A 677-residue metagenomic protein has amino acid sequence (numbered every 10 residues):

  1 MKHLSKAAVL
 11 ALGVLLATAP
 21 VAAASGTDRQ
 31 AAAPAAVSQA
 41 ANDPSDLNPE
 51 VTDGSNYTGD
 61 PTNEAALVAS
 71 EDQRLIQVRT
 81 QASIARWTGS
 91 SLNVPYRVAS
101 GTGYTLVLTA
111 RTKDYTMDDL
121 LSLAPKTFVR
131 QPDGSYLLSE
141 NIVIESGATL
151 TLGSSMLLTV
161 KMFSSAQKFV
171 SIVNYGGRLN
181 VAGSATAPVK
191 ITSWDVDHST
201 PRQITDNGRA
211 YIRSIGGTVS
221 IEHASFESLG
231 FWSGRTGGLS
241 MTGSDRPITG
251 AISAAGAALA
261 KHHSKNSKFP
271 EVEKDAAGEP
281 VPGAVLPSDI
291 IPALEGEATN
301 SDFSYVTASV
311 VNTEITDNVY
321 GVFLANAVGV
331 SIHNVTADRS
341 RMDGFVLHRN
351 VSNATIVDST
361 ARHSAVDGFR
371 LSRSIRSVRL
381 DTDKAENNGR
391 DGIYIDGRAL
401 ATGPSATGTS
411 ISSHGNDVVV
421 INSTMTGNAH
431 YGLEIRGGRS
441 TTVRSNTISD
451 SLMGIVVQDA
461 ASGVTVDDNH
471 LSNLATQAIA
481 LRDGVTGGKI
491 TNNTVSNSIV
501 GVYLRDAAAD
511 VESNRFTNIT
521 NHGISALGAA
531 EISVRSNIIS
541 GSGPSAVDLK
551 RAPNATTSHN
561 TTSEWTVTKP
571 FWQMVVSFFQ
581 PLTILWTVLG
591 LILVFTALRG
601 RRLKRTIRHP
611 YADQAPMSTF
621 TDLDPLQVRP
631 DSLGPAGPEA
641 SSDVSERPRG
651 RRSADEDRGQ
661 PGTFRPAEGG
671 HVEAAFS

Functional and structural regions predicted by a protein language model:
M1-G26, L589: Secretory targeting and sorting signals
A22-A23, L400, S440, A509: Short, glycine-/Ser/Thr-/acidic-enriched flexible segments
A24-V357, A361-A429, T476, M574-T587 (+4 more regions): Beta-strand/loop edge motif enriched in small/polar residues
G321-F323, V330-V335, D343-V346, A354-S359 (+16 more regions): Extended, compositionally simple hydrophobic/Ser/Thr-rich segments that build repetitive fibrous architectures
G437: Acidic, aromatic-lined catalytic clefts of primarily extracellular/periplasmic carbohydrate-active enzymes that remodel
S445-S451, V457-G463, D467-V576: Membrane-proximal extracellular "stem/stalk" segments of glycoproteins immediately N-terminal to a transmembrane helix
A555-T556, T562-F571, Q580-R601, R608-Y611 (+1 more regions): C-terminal capping region of solenoid repeat domains
L603-S677: Cytoplasmic C-terminal tails of single-pass
